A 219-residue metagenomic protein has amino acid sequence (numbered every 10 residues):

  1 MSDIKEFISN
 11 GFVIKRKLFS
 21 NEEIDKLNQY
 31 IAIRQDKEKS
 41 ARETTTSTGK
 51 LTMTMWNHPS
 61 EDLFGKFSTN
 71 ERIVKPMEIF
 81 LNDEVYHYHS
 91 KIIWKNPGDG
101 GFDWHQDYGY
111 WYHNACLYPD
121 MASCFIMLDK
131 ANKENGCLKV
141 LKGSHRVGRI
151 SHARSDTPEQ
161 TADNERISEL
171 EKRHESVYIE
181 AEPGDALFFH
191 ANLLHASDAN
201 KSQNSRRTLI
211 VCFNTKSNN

Functional and structural regions predicted by a protein language model:
S2-N10, K15-A115, A153: Non-heme Fe(II)-dependent double-stranded beta-helix
I14, C124, L187-F189: Short hydrophobic-aromatic micro-motifs
F19-N21, I92-K95, D99, A131 (+3 more regions): Short, solvent-exposed loop/turn segments at secondary-structure junctions
R34-T46, P183-F188, N192-N219: Non-heme Fe(II)/2-oxoglutarate
D83-S90, G100-F102, D120-I126, G136 (+1 more regions): Generic beta-strand structural signal
Q106, I126-K130, K142: Short, structured patches in soluble enzyme cores that scaffold and shape functional sites
N114-K133, E180, C212-T215: Short, conserved beta-strand element in jelly-roll/cupin
K133-L194, D198, N218: Double-stranded beta-helix
